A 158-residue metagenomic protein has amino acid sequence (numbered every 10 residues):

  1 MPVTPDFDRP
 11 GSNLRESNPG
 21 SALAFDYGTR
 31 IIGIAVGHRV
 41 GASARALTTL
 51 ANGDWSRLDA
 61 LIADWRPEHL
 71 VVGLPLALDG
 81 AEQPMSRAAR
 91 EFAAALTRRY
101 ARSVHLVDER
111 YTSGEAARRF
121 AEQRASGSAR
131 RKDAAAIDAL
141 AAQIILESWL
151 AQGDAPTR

Functional and structural regions predicted by a protein language model:
M1-F25, T29-R158: Phosphate- and other anionic-substrate recognition elements at nucleic-acid/protein interfaces
